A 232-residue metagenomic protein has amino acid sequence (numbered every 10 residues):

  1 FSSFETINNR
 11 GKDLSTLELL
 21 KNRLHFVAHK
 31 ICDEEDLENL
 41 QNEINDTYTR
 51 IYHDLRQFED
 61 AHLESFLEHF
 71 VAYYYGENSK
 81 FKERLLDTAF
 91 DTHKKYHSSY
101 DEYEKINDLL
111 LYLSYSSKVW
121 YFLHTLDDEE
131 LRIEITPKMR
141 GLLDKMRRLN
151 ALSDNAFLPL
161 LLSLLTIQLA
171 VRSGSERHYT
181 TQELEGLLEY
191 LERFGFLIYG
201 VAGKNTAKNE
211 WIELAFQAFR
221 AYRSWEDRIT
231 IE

Functional and structural regions predicted by a protein language model:
F1-K12: Nucleic acid-processing catalytic cores of prokaryotic defense/repair systems
L17-L20, H25-I231: A cross-family structural signal marking well-folded subdomains
